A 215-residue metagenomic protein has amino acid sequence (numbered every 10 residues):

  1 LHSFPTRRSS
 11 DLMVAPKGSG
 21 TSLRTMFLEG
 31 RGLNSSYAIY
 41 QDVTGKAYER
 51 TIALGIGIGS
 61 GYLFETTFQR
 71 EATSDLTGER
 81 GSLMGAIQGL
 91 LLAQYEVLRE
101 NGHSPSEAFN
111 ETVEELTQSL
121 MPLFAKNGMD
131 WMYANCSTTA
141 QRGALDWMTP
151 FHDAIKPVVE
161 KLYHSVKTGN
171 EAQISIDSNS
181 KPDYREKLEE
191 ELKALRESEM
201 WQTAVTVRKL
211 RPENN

Functional and structural regions predicted by a protein language model:
H2-S9: Short, small-residue-biased leader/transition segments that mark boundaries at the very start of proteins
S3, V14-K17, Y40-D42: Fold-independent oxyanion-binding glycine-rich loops and adjacent beta-strand/coil segments at enzyme active sites
P5, A15, F68, A72 (+4 more regions): Solvent-exposed, flexible loop/coil residues
D11-L12, G55: Mobile, glycine-enriched helix-loop/loop "lid" segments at the mouths of ligand-binding/catalytic clefts that gate
L12-R31: Active-site capping/gating segments
K17-T21, G59-F64, K126-D130: Short, functional N-terminal and low-complexity linear motifs
L28-Q118: Internal alpha-helical scaffold of NAD(P)-dependent oxidoreductase catalytic cores
N34, A38, K46, I56 (+1 more regions): NAD(P)-dependent Rossmann-like dehydrogenase/reductase catalytic/cofactor-binding core
